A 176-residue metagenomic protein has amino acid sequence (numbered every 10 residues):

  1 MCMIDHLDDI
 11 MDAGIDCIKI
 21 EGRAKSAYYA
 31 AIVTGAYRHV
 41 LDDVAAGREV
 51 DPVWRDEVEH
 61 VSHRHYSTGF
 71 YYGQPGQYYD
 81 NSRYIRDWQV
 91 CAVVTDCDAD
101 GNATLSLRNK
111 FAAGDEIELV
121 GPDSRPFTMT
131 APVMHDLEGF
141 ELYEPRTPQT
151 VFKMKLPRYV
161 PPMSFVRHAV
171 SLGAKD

Functional and structural regions predicted by a protein language model:
M1-D176: Surface-exposed amphipathic alpha-helical tracts and adjacent flexible/coil segments at the periphery of soluble enzymes
